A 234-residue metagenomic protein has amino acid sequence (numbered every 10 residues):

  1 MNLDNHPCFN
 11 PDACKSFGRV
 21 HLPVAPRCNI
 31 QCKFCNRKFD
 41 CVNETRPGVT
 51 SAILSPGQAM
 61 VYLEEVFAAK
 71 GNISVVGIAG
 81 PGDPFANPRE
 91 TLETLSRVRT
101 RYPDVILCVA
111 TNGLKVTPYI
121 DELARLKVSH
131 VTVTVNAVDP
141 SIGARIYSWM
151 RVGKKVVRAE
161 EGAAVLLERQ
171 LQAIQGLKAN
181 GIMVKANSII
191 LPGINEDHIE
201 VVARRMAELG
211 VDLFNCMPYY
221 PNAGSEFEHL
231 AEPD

Functional and structural regions predicted by a protein language model:
M1-P23, R37-S51, E65, A69-N72: N-terminal [4Fe-4S]-dependent radical SAM core
M1-S16, E196, E200-D234: Auxiliary Fe-S-binding modules of radical SAM enzymes
P23, G77, K185, I189: Conserved beta-strand segments that form the floor/walls of ligand-binding pockets within enzyme and binding domains
A25, G48-P56, L191-E196: Active-site mouth loops of central-metabolism enzymes
C28, C32-C35: Short cysteine clusters
R46-S51, Y147-M150, A159-E160, E228-E232: Short glycine-enriched, charge-decorated loop/helix-capping segments at active-site entrances that position
G57-A79: Short Fe-S-cluster ligation motifs
F85-M217, N222: Conserved AdoMet/S-adenosylmethionine-binding subsite of the radical SAM
